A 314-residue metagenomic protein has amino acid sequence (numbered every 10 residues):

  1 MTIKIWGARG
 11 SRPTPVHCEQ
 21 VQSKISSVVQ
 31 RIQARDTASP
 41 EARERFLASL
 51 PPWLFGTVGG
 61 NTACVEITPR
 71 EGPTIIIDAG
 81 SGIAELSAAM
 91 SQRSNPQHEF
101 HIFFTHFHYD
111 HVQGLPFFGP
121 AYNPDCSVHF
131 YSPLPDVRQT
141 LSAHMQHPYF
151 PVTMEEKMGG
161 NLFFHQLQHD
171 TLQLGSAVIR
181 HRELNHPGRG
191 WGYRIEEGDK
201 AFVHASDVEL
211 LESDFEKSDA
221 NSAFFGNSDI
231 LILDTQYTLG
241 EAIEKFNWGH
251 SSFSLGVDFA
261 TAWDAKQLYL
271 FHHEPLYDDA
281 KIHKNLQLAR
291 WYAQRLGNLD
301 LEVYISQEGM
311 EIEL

Functional and structural regions predicted by a protein language model:
M1-V203, D214, D279-L314: Binuclear metal-dependent hydrolase catalytic cores
I77, T105, A205-S206, L233-T235 (+1 more regions): Active-site flanking residues adjacent to catalytic metal/cofactor-binding acidic residues
G82, H108, N185, E209 (+2 more regions): Catalytic metal-binding/acid-base residues of hydrolase active sites
A201, E212-E302: Cap/insert and terminal regions of metallo-dependent hydrolase folds
